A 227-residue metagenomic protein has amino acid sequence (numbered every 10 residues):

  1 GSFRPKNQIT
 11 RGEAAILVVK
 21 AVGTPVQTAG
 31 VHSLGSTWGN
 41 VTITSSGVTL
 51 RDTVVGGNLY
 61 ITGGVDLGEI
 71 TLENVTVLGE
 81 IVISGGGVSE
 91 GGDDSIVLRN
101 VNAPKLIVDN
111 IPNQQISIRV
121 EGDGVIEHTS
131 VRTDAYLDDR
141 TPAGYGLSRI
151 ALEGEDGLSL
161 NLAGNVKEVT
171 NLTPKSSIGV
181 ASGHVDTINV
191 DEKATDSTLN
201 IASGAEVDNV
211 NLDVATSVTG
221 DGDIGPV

Functional and structural regions predicted by a protein language model:
G1-A21, I61-T62: Extracytoplasmic Gram-positive cell-surface binding/anchoring modules and repeats
V26-G35, G39-V227: Short, T/G/N/S-enriched strand-turn elements that build extracellular solenoid repeat scaffolds
